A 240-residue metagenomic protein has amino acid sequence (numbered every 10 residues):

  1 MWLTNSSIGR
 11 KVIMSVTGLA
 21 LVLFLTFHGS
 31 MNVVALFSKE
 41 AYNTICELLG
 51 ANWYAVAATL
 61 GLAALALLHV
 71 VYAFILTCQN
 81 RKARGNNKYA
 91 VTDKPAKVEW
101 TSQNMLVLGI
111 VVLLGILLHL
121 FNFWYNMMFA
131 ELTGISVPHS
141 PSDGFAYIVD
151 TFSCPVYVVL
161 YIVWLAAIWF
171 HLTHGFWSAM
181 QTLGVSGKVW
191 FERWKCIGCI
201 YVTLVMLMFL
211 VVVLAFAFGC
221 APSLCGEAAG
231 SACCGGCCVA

Functional and structural regions predicted by a protein language model:
M1-A240: Membrane-embedded alpha-helical bundles that constitute the cytochrome b-like, heme-associated redox core of multi-pass
